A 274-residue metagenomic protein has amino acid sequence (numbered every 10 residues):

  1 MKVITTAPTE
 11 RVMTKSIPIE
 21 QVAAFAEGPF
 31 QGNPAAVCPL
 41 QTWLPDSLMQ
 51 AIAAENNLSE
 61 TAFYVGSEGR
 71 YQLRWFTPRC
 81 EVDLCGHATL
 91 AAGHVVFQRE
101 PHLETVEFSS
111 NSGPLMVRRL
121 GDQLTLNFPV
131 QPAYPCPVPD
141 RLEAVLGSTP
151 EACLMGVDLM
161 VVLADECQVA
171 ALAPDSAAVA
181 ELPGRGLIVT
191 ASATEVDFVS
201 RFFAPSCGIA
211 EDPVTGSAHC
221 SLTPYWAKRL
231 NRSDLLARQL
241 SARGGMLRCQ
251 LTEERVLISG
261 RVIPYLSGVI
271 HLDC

Functional and structural regions predicted by a protein language model:
K2-T6, E10-C85, T89-C274: Active-site proximal loop and beta-alpha junction motif in alpha/beta enzyme cores
